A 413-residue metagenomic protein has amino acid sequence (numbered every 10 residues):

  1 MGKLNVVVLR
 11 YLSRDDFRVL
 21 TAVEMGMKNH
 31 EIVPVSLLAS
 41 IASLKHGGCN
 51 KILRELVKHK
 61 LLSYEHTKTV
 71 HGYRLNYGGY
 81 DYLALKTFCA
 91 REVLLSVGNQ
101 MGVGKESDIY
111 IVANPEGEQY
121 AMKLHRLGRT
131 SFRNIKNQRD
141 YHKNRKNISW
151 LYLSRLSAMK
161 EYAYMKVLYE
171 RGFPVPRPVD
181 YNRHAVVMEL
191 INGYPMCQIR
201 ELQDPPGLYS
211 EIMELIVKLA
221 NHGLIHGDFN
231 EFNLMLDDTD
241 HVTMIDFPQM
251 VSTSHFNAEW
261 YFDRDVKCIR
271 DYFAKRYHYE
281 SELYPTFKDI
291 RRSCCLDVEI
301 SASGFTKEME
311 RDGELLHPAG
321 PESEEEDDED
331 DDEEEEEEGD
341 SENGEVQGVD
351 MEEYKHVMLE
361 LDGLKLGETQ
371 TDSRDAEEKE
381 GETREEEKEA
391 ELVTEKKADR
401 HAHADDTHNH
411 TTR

Functional and structural regions predicted by a protein language model:
M1-N99, H222, D271-R413: Regulatory N- and C-terminal appendages and interdomain linkers associated with kinase/kinase-like NTP transferase
K3-V8, S40-K51, E55-E65, V70 (+1 more regions): Conserved ATP-binding subdomain of kinase catalytic cores across diverse folds
E65, R133, R177, I199 (+3 more regions): Intrinsically disordered, low-complexity regions enriched in proline, serine, glycine and charged residues
E116-H125, L202, F232-E280, G339: Catalytic activation segment of kinase domains across protein kinase-like and atypical kinase folds
L168, K218-L219: Conserved hydrophobic alpha-helix
P195-Q203: AlphaC helix of the protein kinase catalytic domain
D204-L215: Conserved alphaE helix
N221-E231: Catalytic-loop of the protein kinase fold
